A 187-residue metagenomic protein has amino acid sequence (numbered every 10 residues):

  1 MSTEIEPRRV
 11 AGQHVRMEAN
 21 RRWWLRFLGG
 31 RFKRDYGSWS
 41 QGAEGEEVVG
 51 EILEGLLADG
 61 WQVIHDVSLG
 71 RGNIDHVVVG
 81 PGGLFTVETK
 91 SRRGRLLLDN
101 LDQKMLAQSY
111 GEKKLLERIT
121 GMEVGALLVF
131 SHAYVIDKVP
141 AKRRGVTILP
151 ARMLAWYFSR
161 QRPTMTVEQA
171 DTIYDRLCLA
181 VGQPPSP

Functional and structural regions predicted by a protein language model:
M1-G72, R93-P187: Surface-exposed interaction regions that form or flank ligand-binding interfaces
I64, N73, L84-E88: Short hydrophobic-acidic sequence motifs that mark active-site Asp/Glu residues
S68, N73-G82: Histidine-centered divalent-metal-coordination microenvironment in nucleic-acid enzymes
V78-R95: Active-site beta-strand-loop-beta-strand hairpin of nuclease catalytic cores that positions key catalytic residues
